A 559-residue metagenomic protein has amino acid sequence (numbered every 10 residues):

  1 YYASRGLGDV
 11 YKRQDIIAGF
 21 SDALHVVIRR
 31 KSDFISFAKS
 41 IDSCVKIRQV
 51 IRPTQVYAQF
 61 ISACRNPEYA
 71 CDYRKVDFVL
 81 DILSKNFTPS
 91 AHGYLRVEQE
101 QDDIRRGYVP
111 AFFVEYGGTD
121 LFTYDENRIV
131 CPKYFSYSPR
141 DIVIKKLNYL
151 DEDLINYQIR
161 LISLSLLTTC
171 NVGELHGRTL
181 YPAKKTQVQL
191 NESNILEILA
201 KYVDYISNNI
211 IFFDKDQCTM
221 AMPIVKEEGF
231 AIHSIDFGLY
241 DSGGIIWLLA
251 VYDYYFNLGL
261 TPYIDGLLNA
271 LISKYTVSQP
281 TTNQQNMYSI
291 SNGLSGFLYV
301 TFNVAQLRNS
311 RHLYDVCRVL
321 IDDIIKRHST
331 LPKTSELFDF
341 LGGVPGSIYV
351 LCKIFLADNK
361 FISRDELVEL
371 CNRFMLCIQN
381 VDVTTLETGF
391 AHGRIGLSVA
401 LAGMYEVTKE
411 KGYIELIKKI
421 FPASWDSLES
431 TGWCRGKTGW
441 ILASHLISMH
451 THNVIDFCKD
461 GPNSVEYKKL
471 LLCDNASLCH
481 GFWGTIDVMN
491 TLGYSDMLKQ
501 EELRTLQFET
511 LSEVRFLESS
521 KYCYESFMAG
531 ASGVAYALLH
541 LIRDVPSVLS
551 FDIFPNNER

Functional and structural regions predicted by a protein language model:
Y1-Q14: Single conserved hydrophobic/aromatic residue that forms the stacking wall/gate of nucleotide- or nucleobase-binding
N66, R74, F78-N209, L446 (+4 more regions): Terminal, non-catalytic domain-edge segments
G177-Y240, L248-V251, Y255, P262-G266 (+1 more regions): Low-complexity, Ser/Thr/Pro/Gly-enriched N-terminal "stalk/linker" regions
I198-C218, P262-N283, H312-T334, E366-T385 (+4 more regions): Long, well-ordered core segments of solenoidal/helical folds
N208, V251-Y254, S273, V277 (+11 more regions): Positions within ordered alpha-helical repeat solenoids
D236-V251, Y288-N303, F338-F355, L386-Y405 (+3 more regions): Well-ordered alpha-helical segments within folded domains of soluble proteins
S242, N257, L294, S310 (+10 more regions): Alpha-helix initiation and capping sites
Y255-Y263, T281-N292, F302-V316, L331-L341 (+1 more regions): Alpha-helix boundary/capping segments in eukaryotic regulatory proteins
